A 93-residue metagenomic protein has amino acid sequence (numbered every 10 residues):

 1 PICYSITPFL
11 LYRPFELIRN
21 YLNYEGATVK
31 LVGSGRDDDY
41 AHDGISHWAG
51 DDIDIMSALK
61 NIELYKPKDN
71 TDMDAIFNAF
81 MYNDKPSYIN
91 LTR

Functional and structural regions predicted by a protein language model:
P1-R93: Conserved thiamine diphosphate
